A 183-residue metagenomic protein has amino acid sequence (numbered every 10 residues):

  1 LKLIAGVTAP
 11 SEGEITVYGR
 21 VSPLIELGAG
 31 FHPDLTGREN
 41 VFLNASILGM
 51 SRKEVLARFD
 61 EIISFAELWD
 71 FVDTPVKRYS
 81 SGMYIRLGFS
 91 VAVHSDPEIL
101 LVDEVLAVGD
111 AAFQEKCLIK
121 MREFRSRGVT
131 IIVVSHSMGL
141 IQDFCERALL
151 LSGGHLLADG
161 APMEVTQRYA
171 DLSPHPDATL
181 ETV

Functional and structural regions predicted by a protein language model:
A5: Helix-to-loop junction immediately C-terminal to a conserved catalytic motif
S22-P23, F42, S46, E54-F71 (+1 more regions): Conserved ABC ATPase "signature" region
V91-V102: A short, proline-enriched helix->beta-strand linker immediately N-terminal to the Walker B motif in ABC-type P-loop
S137-D143: Conserved H-loop
D143-L150: Conserved catalytic segment of ABC-fold P-loop ATPases
G153-G154: Conserved ABC ATPase "signature" C-loop
D159-G160: ABC ATPase "signature
